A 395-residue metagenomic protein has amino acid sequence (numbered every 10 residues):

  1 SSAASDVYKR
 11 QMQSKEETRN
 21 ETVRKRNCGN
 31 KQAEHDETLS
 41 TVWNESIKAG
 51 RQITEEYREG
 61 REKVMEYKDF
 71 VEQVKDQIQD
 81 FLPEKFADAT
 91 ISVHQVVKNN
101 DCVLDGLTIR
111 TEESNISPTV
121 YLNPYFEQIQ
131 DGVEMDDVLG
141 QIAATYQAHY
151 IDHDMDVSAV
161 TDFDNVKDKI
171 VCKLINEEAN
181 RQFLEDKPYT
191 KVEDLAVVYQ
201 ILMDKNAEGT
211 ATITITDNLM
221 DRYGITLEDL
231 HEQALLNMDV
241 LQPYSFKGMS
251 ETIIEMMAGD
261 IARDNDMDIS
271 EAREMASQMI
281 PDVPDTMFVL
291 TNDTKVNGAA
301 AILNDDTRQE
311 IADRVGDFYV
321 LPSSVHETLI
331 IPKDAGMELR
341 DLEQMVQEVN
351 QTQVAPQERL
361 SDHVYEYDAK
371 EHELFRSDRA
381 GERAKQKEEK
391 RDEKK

Functional and structural regions predicted by a protein language model:
S1-Y8: Short, small-residue-biased leader/transition segments that mark boundaries at the very start of proteins
K9-R10, E16-R19, N44-V64: Short, Lys/Arg-enriched N-terminal segments with co-localized hydrophobic residues within the first ~10-30 amino acids
N20, K25, N30-Q32, Q52: Intrinsically disordered, low-complexity, charge-rich segments with an acidic bias
N27-N30, H35-D36, N44, Y57: Intrinsic-disorder-associated, low-complexity terminal segments enriched in Asp/Asn/His/Tyr and depleted of Lys/Arg
R61-N99, D105: N-terminal alpha-helical "arm" segments
Q95-V289: Charged, alpha-helical interface segments at or near domain boundaries
D293-N297, A301, D305-K395: C-terminal structured domains
